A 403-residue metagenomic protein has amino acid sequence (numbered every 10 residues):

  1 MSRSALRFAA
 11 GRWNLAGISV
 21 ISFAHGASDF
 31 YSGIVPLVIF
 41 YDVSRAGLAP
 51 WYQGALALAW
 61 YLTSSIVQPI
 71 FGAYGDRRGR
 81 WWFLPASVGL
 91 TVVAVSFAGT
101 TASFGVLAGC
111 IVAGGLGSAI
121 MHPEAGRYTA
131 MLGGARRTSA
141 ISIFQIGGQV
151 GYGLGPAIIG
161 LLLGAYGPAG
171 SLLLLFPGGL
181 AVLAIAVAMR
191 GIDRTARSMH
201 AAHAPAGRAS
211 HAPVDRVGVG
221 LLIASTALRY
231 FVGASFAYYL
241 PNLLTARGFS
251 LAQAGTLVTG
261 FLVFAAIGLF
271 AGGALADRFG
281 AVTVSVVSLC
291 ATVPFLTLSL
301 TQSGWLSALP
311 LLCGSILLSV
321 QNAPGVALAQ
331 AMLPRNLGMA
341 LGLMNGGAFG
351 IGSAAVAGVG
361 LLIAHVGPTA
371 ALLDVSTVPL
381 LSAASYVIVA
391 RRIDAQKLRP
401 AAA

Functional and structural regions predicted by a protein language model:
G33, Y61-P69, Y152-G153, L262-F270 (+1 more regions): Residue-level signature of mid-helix packing/kink "hotspots" within the transmembrane helices of 12-pass Major
V35-P36, V217-T259, V263-A266: Extracytoplasmic gate region of multi-pass secondary transporters
I66-A102: Conserved MFS/SLC helix-loop-helix module at the cytosolic interface between two early adjacent transmembrane helices
C110-G147: Cytoplasmic helix-loop-helix junction between adjacent transmembrane helices in 12-TM secondary transporters
F144-G191: Helix-loop-helix hairpin linking two adjacent transmembrane segments in secondary transporters
F176-H203, S385-A390: C-terminal membrane-cytosol helix-exit motif in multi-pass small-molecule transporters
F279-G325: C-terminal transmembrane helical hairpin of 12-TM major facilitator-type secondary transporters
P334-H365: A late C-terminal transmembrane helix in Major Facilitator Superfamily
